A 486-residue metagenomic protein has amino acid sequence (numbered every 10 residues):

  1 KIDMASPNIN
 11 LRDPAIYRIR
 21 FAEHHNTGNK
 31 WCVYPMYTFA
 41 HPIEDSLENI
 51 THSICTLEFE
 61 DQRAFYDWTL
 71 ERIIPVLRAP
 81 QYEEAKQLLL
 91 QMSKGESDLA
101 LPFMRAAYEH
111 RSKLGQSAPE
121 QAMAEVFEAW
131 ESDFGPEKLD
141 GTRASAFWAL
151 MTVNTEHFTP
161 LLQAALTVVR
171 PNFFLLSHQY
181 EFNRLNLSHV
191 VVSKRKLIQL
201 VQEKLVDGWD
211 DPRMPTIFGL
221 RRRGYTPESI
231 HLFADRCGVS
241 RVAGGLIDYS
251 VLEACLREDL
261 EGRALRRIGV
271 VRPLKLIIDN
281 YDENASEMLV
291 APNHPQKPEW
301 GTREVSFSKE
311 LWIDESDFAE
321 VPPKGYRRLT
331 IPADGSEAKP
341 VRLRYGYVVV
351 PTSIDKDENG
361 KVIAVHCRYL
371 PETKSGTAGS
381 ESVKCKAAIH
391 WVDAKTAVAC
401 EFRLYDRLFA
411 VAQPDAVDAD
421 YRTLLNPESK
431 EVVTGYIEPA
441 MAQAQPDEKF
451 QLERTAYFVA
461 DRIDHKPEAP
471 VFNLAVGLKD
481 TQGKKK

Functional and structural regions predicted by a protein language model:
K1-P75, E156, Q163, V168-L197 (+4 more regions): Active-site cores that bind ATP or allylic diphosphates and position pyrophosphate for catalysis
S6, N10, R78, Y82-Q87 (+10 more regions): Flexible, glycine-rich loop/tail regions that form catalytic "lids" or insertion modules at the edges of active sites
S46-I54, A107-H110, A129-W130, G141-W148 (+3 more regions): Glycine- and acidic
E83-M92, A100-T167: A cross-family structural signal marking well-folded subdomains
T155, Q199-R303: Extended, domain-scale alpha-helical bundle/helix-rich regions
Y326-S336, P427-F450, R454: A conserved acidic, glycine/proline-rich C-terminal tail/linker
Y347-L425: C-terminal, non-catalytic macromolecule-binding modules
Y405-D406, A440, E453-T455, D461-K486: Auxiliary tRNA-acceptor-end handling modules of aminoacyl-tRNA synthetases
